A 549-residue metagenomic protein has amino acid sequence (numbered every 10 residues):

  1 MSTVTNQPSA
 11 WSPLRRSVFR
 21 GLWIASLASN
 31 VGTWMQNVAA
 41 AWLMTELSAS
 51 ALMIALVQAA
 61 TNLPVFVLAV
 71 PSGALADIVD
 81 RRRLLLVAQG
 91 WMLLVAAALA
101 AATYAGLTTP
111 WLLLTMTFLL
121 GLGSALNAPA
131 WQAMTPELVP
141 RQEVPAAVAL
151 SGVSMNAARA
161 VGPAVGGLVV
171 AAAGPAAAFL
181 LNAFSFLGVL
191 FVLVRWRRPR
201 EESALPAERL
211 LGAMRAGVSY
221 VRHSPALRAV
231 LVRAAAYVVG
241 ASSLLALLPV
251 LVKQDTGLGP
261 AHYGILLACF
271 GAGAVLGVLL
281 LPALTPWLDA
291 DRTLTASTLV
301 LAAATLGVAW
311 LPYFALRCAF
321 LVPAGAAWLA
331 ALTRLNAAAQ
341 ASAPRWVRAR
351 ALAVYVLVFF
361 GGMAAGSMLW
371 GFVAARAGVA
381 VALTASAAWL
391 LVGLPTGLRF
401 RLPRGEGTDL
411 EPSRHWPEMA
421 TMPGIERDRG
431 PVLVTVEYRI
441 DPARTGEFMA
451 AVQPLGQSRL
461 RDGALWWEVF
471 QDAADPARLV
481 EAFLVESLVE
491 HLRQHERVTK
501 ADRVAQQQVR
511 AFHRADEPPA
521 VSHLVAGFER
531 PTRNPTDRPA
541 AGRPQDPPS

Functional and structural regions predicted by a protein language model:
M1-S9, T536-P539, R543-S549: Actinobacteria-biased recognition of intrinsically disordered, low-complexity terminal regions
S2-L402: Alpha-helical transmembrane-bundle signature of multi-pass membrane transport and export proteins
V373, V432-R439, E468-R497: Short, well-ordered beta-strand segments in beta-rich or mixed alpha/beta enzyme and ligand-binding folds
G405-E406, Q457-W466, L484-V521: An amphipathic, aromatic/His-enriched active-site/gating alpha helix that lines ligand/cofactor pockets
G407-P423: Short, highly charged, low-complexity non-transmembrane loops/tails of multi-pass membrane proteins
A420-R427, E468-F470: Short beta-strand/turn micro-motifs at beta-sheet edges
Y438-A450: Short, surface-exposed ligand-recognition loops at beta-strand->loop->(often short) alpha-helix junctions that present
A520-A541: Short, low-order "capping/linker" segments at domain edges
